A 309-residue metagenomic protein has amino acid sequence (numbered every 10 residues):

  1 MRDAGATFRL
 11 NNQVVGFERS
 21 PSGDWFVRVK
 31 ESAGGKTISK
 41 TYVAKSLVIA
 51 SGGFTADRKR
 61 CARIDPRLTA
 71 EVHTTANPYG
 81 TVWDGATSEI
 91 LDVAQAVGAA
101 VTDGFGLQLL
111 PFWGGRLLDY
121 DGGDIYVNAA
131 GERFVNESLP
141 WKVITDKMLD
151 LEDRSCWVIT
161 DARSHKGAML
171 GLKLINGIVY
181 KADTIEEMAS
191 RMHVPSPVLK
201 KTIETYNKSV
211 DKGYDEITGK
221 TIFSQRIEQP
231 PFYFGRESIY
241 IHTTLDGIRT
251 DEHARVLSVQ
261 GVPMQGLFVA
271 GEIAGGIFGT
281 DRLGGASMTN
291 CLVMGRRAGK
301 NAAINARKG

Functional and structural regions predicted by a protein language model:
R2-V15, G104: A conserved beta-strand/loop element that lines the FAD pocket in flavoprotein oxidoreductases
L10, V15-T41, L47: Conserved beta-strand-loop-beta-strand element in the redox core of flavoprotein oxidoreductases
G16, V198-D281: A glycine-rich dinucleotide-binding beta-alpha-beta segment and adjacent secondary-structure elements that constitute
R19, E31, V127-N128, T250 (+2 more regions): Hydrophobic alpha-helical segments, especially N-terminal targeting/anchoring helices
G34-K36, Y42-P111, R297: Glycine-rich loop(s) and the adjacent beta-strand/alpha-helix scaffold that form part
W83, L91-V198: An anion/pyrophosphate-binding glycine-rich loop and adjacent beta-alpha core in soluble alpha-beta enzymes
I90-A100, M192-P195, K200-I203, N290-G309: Internal hydrophobic alpha-helix adjacent to the cofactor/substrate pocket in enzyme cavities
L109-L117, K142-T145, I239-L245, I273-M288: Glycine-rich phosphate/pyrophosphate-binding beta-alpha loops
